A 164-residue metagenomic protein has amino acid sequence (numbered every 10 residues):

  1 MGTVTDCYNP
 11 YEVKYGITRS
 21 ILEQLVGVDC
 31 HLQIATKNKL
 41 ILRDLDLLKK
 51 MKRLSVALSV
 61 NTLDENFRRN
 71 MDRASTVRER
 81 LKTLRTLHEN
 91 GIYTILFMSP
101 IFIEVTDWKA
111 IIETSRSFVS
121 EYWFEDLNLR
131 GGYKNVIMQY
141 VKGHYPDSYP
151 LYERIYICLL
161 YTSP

Functional and structural regions predicted by a protein language model:
G2-L159: Conserved AdoMet/S-adenosylmethionine-binding subsite of the radical SAM
Y161-P164: Conserved small/polar residues in nucleotide/adenosyl-binding loops
